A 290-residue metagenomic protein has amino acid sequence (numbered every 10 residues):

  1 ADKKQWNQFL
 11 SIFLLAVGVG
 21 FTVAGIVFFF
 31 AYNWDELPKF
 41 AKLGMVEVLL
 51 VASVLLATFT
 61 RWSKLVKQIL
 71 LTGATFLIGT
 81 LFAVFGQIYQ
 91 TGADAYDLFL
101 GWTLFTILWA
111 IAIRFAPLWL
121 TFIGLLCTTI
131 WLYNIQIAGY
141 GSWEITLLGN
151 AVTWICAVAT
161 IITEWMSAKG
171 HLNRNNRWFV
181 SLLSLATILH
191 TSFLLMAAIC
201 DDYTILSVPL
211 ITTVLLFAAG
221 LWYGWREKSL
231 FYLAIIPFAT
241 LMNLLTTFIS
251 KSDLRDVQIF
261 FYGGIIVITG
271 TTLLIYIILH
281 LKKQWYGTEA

Functional and structural regions predicted by a protein language model:
A1-A290: Alpha-helical multi-pass membrane segments and their bilayer interfacial helix-loop junctions
